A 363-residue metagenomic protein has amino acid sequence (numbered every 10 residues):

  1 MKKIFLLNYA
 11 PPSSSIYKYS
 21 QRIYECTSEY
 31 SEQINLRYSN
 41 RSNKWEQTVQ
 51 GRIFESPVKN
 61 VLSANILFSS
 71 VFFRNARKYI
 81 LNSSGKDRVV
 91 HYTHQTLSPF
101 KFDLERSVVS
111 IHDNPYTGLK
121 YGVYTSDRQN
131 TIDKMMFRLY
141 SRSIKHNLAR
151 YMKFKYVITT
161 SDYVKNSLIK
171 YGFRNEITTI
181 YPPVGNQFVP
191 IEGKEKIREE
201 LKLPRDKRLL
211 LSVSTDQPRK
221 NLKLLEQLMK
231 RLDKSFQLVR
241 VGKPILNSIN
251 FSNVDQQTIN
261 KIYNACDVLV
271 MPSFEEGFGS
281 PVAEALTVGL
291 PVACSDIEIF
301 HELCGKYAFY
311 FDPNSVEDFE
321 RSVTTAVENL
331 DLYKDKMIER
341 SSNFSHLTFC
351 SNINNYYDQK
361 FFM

Functional and structural regions predicted by a protein language model:
F5-P99: Active-site donor-binding segments of glycosyltransferases and PAPS-dependent sulfotransferases
I132-V157: Membrane-proximal helix-turn-helix segments that form the acceptor-binding/catalytic region of lipid-linked
N175, P183-E200: Acidic anion/phosphate-binding donor-loop and adjacent secondary structure in glycosyltransferase catalytic cores
P204-K220, E226-M229: Conserved donor-binding/catalytic core segment of Leloir-type glycosyltransferases
K261-C266: Short alpha-helical donor nucleotide-sugar binding micro-motif in glycosyltransferases
F274, L286: Aromatic "clamp/platform" in nucleotide-sugar-dependent glycosyltransferases that forms part of the donor/acceptor
T287, P291-C294: Short hydrophobic beta-strand element within catalytic cores of glycosyltransferases and related nucleotide-activated
F309-V316, V323-L330: Conserved acidic donor-binding segment of nucleotide-sugar-dependent glycosyltransferases
